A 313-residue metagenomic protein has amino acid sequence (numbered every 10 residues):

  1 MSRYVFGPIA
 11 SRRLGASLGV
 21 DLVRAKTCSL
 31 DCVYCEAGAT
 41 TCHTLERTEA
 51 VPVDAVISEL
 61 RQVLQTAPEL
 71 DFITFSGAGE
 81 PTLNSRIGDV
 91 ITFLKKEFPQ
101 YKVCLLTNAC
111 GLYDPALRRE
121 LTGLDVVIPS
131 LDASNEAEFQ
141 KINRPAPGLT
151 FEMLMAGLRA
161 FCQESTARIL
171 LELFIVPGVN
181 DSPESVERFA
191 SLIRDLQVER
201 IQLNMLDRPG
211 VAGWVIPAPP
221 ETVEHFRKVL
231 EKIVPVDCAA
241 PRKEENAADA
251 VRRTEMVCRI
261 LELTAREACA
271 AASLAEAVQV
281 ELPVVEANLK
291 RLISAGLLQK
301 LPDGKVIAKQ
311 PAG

Functional and structural regions predicted by a protein language model:
M1-R13, S58, Q65, P183-G313: Auxiliary Fe-S-binding modules of radical SAM enzymes
R12-D54: Canonical Radical SAM [4Fe-4S] cluster-binding loop centered on the CxxxCxxC motif and its immediate flanking residues
A25, C42, E80-P81, G178-V179: Short strand->helix junction
C35-T40, E69-F72, S134-E138, R168-L170: Short, basic/glycine-rich phosphate-binding loops at helix/coil junctions that contact nucleotide phosphates
G38-F75, S85-D89: Conserved alpha-helical substructure of the radical SAM core
T74-E80, N108: Glycine-rich beta-strand-to-loop/alpha-helix junction loops that act as flexible
L83-H225: Conserved AdoMet/S-adenosylmethionine-binding subsite of the radical SAM
